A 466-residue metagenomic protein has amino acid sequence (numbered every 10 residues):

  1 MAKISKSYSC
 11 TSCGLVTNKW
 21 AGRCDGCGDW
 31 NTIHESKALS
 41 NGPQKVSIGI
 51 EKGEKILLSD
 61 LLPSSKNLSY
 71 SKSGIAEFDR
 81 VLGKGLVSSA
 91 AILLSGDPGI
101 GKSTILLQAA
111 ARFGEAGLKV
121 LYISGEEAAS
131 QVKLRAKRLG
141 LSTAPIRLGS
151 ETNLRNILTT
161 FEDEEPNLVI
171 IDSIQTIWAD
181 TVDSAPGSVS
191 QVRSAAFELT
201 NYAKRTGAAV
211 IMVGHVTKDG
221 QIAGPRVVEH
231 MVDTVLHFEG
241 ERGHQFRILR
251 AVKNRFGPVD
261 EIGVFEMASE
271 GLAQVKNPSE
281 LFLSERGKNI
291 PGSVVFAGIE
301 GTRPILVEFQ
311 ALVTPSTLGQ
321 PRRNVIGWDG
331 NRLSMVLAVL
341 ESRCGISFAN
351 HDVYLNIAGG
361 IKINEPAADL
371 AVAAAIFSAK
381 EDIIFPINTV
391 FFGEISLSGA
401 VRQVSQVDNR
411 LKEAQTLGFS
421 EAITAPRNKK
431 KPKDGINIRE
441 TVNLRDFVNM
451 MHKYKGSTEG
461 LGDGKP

Functional and structural regions predicted by a protein language model:
A2-S5, S9-S12, V16-R80, V87-L107 (+6 more regions): Peripheral, non-AAA+ core regions of ATP-driven protein-machinery
V120-S124: Conserved RecA-like ASCE P-loop NTPase motor core of nucleic-acid helicases/translocases
G125-Q131: Conserved Walker A/P-loop ATP-binding site and its immediately adjacent core in helicase/helicase-like ATPase domains
